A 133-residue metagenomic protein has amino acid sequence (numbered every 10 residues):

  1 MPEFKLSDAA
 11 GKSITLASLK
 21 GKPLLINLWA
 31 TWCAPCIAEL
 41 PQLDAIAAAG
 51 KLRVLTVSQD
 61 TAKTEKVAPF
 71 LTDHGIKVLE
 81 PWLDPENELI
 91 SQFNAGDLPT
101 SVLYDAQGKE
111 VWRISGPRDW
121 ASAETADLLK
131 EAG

Functional and structural regions predicted by a protein language model:
M1, L19-G21, A49-L52, A62 (+1 more regions): Extracytoplasmic
M1-L16: N-terminal "domain-start" segment that seeds a small globular fold
T15-A34: Short active-site neighborhood of thiol/selenol oxidoreductases, capturing the structured segment around
T31-A38, T100: C-type cytochrome heme c attachment motif
I37-H74, P85-S91: Structural microenvironment flanking redox-active thiols in thiol-disulfide oxidoreductases
L71-V78, L83-E131: Thiol/disulfide oxidoreductase modules built on the thioredoxin-like
